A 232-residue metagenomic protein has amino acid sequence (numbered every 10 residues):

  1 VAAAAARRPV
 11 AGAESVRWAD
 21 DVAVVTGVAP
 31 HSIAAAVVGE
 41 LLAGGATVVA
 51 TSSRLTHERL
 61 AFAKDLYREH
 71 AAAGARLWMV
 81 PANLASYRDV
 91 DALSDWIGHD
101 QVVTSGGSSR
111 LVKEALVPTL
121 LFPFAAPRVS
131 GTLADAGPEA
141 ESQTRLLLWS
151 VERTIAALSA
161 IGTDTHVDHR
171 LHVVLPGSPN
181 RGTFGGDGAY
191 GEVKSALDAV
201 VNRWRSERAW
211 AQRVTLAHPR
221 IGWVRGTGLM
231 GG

Functional and structural regions predicted by a protein language model:
R8-A50: Canonical Rossmann dinucleotide-binding motif of NAD(H)/NADP(H)-dependent dehydrogenases/reductases, specifically
T26, P81, T104-R128, L175 (+1 more regions): Rossmann-fold scaffold of SDR-type NAD(P)-dependent oxidoreductases
V28, S53, I221: Cofactor-binding loop segments of dinucleotide-utilizing enzymes, especially the Rossmann-like FAD- and NAD(P)+-binding
G45-F62: Conserved glycine-rich Rossmann-like NAD(P)H-binding loop of the short-chain dehydrogenase/reductase
T47-V48, R76, H172, T215: Residues at the starts of beta-strands that form the adenosine-phosphate
Y67-R88: Rossmann-fold cofactor-recognition segment
N83-K113: Conserved Rossmann-fold cofactor-binding substructure of NAD(P)-dependent oxidoreductases
A125-G232: Catalytic loop of short-chain dehydrogenase/reductase
